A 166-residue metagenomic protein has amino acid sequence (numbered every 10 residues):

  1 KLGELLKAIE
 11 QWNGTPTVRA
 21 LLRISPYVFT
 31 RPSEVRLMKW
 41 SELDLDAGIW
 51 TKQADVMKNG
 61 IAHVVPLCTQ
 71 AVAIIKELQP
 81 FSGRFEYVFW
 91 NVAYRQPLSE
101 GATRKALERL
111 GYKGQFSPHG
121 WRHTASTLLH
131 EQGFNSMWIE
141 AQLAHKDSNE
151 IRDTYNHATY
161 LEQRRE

Functional and structural regions predicted by a protein language model:
K1-E4, A47, P66-Q115, M137 (+1 more regions): Active-site/catalytic core of tyrosine-dependent DNA strand-transfer enzymes
K1-M38, D46, M57-I61, F81-S82 (+1 more regions): Basic, Lys/Arg- and aromatic-enriched nucleic-acid-binding interface segment
K7-E10, P26-F29, W40, D55 (+5 more regions): Hydrophobic alpha-helix feature that most strongly marks membrane-spanning transmembrane helices and their immediate
G14-V18, L67, A71, S99 (+5 more regions): Hydrophobic (often cysteine-bearing) scaffold residues that line and stabilize catalytic clefts of nucleotide/cofactor
R23, Y27-E34, L98, A102 (+2 more regions): C-terminal catalytic core of tyrosine-transesterase DNA break-rejoin enzymes
P26, P32, K39-W40, A47 (+6 more regions): Active-site proximal loops enriched in glycine and acidic residues that flank catalytic Cys/His/Asp and coordinate
E42-I49, K113-Q115, F134-N156: Short, polar N-cap/turn motifs at the start of nucleic acid-interacting alpha helices
K52-G60, V72, R95, L143-E166: Catalytic-site neighborhood detector that most strongly recognizes the C-terminal catalytic loop/helix of tyrosine
